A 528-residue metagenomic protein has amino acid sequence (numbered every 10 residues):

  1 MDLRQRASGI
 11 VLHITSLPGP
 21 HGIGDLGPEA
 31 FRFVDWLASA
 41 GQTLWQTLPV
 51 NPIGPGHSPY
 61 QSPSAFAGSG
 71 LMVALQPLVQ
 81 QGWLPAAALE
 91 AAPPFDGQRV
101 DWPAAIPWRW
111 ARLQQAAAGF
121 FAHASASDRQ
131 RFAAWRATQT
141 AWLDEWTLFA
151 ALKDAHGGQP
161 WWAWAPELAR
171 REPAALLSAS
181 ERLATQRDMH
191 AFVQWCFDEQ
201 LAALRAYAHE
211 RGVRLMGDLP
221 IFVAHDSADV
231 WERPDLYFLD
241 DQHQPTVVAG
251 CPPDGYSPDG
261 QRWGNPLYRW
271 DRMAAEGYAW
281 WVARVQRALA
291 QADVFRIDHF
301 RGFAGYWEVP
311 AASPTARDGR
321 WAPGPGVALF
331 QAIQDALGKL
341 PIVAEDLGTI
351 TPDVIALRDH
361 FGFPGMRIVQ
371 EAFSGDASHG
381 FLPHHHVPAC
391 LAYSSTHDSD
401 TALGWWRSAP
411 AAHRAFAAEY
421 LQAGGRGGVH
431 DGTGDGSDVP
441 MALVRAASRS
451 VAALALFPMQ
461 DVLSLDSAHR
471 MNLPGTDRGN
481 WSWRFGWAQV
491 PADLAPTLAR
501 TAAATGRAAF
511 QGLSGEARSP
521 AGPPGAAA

Functional and structural regions predicted by a protein language model:
M1-P28, R32-A40: Mature N-terminal, pre-catalytic/accessory segment of carbohydrate-active enzymes
D2-R6, H13, G56-E199, V223-L456 (+3 more regions): Alpha-amylase-like alpha-glycosidases and glucanotransferases acting on alpha-linked glucans and related
P28-I53, A290-A292: Catalytic domains of carbohydrate-active enzymes, especially glycoside hydrolases
A38, L201-H209, Q334, R358-D359: Surface-exposed amphipathic alpha-helices with a cationic face
W45-P49, A208, R214-P220, A288-G302: Short acidic catalytic loops
H190-F222: Conserved, well-ordered alpha-helix/loop/beta-strand core segments that scaffold catalytic motifs
G425-S437, S514-A527: Intrinsically disordered, low-complexity terminal tails and inter-domain linkers enriched for S/T/G/P/D/E
S464-R518: Structured C-terminal cap/extension of enzyme domains
